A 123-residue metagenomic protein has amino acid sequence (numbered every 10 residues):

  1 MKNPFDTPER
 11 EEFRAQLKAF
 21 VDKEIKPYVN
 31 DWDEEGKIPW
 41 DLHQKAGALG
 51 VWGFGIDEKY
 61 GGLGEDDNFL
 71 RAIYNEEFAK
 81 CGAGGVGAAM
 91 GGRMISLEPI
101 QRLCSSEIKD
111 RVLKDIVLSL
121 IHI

Functional and structural regions predicted by a protein language model:
M1-E9: Intrinsic disorder at enzyme termini
R10, R14-L17: Extended amphipathic alpha-helical segments enriched in small hydrophobics
K26-I121: Glycine-rich flavin
